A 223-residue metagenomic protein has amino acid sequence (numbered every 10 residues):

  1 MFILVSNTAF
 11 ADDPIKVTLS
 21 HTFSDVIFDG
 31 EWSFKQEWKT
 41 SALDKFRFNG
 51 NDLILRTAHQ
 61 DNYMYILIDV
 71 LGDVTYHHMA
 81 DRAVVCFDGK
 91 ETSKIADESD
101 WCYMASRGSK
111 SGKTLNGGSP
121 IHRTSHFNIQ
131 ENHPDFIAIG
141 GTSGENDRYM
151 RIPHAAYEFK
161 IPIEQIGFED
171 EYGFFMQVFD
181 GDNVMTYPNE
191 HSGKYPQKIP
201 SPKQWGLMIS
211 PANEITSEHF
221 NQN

Functional and structural regions predicted by a protein language model:
A11-N223: Structural preference for beta-rich elements and adjacent junctions enriched in aromatics
